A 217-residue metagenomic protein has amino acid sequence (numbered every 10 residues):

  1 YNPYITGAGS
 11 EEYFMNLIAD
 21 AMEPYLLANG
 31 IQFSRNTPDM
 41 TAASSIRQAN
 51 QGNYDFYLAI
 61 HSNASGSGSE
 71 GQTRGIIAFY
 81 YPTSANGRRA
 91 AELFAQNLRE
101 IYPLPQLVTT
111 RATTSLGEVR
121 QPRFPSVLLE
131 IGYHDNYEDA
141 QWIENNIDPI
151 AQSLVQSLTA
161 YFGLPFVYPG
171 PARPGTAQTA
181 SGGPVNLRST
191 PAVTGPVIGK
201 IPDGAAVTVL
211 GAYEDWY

Functional and structural regions predicted by a protein language model:
Y1-I46, G52, Q72-R74: Active-site histidine-acidic residue metal-binding/catalytic motifs, centered on HxH/HExxH-like signatures
Y1-S10, A64-L93: A short, glycine/acidic-enriched catalytic loop
N2, R47, G52, Y57-G66 (+1 more regions): Active-site-adjacent mobile loop/cap segments within catalytic or ligand-binding domains
L17-E23, L27, A85-P103, A140-Y168: Long, well-ordered alpha-helical scaffolding segments within enzyme catalytic domains, especially pronounced
L27, A49-G52, E70-Q72, V119-R123 (+3 more regions): Extracellular/periplasmic catalytic domains that process cell-envelope and extracellular macromolecules
F33, D39-A42, S62-G68, T83-N86 (+4 more regions): Solvent-exposed loop/turn segments at secondary-structure junctions within structured extracellular/periplasmic domains
P38, P191-P196: Short alpha-helix capping/helix-loop boundary micro-motifs
V167-S189, G199-D203, L210-Y213: SH3-family beta-barrel domains
